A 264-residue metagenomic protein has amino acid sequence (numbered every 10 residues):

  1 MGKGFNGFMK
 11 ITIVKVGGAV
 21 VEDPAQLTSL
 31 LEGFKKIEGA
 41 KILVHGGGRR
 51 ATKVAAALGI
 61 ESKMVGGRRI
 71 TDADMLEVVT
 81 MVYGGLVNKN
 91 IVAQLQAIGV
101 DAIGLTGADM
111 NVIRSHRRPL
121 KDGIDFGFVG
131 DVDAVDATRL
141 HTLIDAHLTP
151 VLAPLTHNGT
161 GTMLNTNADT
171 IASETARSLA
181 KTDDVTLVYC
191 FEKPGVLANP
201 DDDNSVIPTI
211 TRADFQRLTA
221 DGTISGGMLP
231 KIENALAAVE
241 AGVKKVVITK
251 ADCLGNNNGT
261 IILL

Functional and structural regions predicted by a protein language model:
M1-N6: Intrinsic disorder/low-complexity segments
G7-L264: C-terminal catalytic "cap/lid" subdomain
